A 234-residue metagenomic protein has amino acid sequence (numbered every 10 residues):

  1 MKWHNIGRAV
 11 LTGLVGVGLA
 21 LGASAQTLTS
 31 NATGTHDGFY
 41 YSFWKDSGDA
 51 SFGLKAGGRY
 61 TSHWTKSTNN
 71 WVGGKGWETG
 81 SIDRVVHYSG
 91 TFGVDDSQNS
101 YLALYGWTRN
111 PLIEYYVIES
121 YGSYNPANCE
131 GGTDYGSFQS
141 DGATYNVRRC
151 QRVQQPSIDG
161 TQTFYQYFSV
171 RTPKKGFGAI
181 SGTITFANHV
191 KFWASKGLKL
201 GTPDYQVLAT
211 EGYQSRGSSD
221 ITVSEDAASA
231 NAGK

Functional and structural regions predicted by a protein language model:
M1-L11: Bacterial N-terminal signal peptides that target proteins for export
V10-G18: Bacterial N-terminal signal peptides
A20-G22: N-terminal signal peptide c-region/cleavage motif recognized by signal peptidases
Q26-E78: N-terminal segment immediately downstream of the Sec signal-peptide cleavage site in secreted/extracellular proteins
G73-Q139: Extracellular-facing segments of soluble proteins and assemblies that are Gly/Ser/Thr-biased and enriched in aromatics
K75-T79, Q151-L200: Beta-sandwich interaction modules
N110-K175: An exposed acidic His-Trp-rich patch
G178-K234: Long, compositionally biased interface segments
